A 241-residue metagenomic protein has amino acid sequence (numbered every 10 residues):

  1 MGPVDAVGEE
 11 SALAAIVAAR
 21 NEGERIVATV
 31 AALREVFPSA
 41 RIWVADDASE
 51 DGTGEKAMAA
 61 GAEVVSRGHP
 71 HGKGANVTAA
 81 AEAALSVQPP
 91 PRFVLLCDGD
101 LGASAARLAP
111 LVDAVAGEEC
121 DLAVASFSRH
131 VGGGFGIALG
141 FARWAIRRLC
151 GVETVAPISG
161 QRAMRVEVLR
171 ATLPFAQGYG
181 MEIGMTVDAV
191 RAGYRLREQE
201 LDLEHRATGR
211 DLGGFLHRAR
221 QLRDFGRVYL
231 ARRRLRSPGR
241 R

Functional and structural regions predicted by a protein language model:
M1-L13, P174-R241: Hydrophobic helical membrane-anchoring modules
G2, N21-E35: Short, well-formed alpha-helical segments that are part of the catalytic scaffolds of diverse glycosyltransferases
V17-A18, S39-A48: Short beta-strand/loop segment that forms part of the nucleotide-sugar
E22-R25, S49, S104: Donor nucleotide-sugar binding loop of glycosyltransferases
W43, G54-V87: Conserved donor nucleotide-binding strand/loop of the catalytic core
D46-G54, L101: A conserved acidic beta->alpha catalytic loop
R67-A83, F93, S104-Y179, R206-L216: Acceptor/aglycone-binding surface of glycosyltransferases and processive sugar-polymer synthases
P89-G102: Short beta-strand-to-loop acidic/aromatic patch adjacent to the donor-nucleotide binding site
